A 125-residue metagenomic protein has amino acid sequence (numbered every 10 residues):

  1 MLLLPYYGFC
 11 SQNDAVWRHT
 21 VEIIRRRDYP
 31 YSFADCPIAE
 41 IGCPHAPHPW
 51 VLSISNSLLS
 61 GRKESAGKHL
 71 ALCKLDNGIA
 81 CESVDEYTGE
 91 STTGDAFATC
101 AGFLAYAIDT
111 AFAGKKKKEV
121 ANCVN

Functional and structural regions predicted by a protein language model:
M1-I54, L59, S65-N125: Extended glycan-interaction surfaces of carbohydrate-active proteins
